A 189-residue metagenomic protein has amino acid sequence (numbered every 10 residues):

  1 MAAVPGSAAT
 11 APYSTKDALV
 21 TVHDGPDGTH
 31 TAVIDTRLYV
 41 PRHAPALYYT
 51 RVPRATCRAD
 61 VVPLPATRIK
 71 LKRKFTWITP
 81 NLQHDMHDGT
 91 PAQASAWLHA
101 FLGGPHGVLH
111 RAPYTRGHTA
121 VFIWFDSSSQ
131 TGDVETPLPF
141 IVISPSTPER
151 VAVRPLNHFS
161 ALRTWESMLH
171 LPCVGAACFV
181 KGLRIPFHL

Functional and structural regions predicted by a protein language model:
M1-L189: N-terminal pro-sequences and low-complexity stem/linker regions of secreted or lumenal proteins
